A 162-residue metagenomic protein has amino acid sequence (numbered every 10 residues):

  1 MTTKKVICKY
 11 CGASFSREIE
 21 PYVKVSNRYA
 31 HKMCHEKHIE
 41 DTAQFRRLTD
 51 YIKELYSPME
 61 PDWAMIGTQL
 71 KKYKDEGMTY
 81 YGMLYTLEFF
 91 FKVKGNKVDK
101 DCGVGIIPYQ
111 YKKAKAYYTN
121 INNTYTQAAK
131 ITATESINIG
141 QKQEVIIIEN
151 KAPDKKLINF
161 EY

Functional and structural regions predicted by a protein language model:
K5-C8, R28: Residues immediately within or flanking Cys/His clusters that coordinate Zn2+ in small zinc-binding modules
C8-C11, C34: Disulfide-bonded cysteines in secreted/extracellular proteins and peptides
G12-S16, H38: Cys/His-rich microdomains that often coordinate metals
S16-K24: Canonical RING-type zinc finger of E3 ubiquitin-protein ligases
V23-M78, E144-Y162: Long, charged low-complexity interaction segments
Y85-Q143: Short, cationic/aromatic linear interface patches that serve as DNA/RNA-contacting surfaces or protein-partner docking
